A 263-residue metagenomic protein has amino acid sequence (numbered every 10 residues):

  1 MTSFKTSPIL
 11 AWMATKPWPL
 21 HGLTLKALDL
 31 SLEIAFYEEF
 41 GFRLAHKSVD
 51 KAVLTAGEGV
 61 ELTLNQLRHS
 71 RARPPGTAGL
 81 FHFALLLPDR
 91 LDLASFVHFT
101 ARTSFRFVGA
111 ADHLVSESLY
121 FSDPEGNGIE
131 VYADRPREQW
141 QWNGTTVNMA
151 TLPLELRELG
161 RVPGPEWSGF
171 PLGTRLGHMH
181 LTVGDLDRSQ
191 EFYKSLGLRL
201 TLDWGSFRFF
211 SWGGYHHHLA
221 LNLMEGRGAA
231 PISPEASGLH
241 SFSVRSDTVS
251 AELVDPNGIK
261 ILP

Functional and structural regions predicted by a protein language model:
M1-H21, L25-H46, A56-R106, S122-W204 (+1 more regions): Glyoxalase I/VOC metalloenzyme domain signal
D50, H113, Q139, S206: Residue-level "edge-of-site" marker
K51, S118-Y120, G128, F207: Short hydrophobic/aromatic beta-strand element in the GNAT-like acyltransferase core that lines or flanks the acyl-donor
V53-L54, S116-E117, R137, F209-F210: Short secondary-structure capping/turn micro-motifs that flank functional sites
A111-L114, G213: A short beta-turn/loop motif at secondary-structure boundaries
H113-S116, D247-T248: Short, small/polar residue-rich loop motifs at catalytic or cofactor-binding pockets
